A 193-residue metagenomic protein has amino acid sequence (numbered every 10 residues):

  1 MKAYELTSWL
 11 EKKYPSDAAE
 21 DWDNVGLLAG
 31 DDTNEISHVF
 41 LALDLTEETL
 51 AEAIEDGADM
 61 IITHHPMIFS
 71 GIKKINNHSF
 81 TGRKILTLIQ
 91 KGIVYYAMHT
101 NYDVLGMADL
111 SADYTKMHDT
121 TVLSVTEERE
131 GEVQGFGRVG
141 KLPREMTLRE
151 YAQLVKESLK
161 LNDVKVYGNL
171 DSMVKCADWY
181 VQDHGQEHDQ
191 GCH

Functional and structural regions predicted by a protein language model:
M1-H193: Hydrophobic structural segments
